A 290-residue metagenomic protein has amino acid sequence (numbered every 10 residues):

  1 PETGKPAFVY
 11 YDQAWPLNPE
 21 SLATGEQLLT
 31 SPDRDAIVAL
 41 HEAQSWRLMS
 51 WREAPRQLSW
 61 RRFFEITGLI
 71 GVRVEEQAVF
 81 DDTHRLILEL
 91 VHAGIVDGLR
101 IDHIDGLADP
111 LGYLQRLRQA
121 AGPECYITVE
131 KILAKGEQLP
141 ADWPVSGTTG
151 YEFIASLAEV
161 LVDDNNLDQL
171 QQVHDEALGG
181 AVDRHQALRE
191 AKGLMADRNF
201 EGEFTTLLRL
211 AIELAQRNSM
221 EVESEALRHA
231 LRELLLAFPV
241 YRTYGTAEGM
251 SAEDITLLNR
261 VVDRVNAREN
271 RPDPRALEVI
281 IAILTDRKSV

Functional and structural regions predicted by a protein language model:
P1-S289: Catalytic cores of glycan-processing enzymes that make or break glycosidic bonds
